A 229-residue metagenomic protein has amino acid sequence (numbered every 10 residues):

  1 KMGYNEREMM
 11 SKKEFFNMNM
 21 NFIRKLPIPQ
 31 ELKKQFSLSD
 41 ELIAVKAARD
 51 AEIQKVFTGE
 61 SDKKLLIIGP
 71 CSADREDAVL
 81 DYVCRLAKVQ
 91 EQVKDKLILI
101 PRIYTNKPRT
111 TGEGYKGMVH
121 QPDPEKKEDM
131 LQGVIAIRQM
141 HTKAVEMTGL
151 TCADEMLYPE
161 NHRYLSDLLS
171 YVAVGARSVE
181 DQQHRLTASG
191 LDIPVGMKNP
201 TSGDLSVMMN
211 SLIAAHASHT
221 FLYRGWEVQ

Functional and structural regions predicted by a protein language model:
K1-Y4: Short, positively charged and aromatic/hydrophobic N-terminal segments
E6-E8: Acidic, Ala/Val/Gly-enriched low-complexity intrinsically disordered segments
S11-F16, R24, V83, K96-Q229: Active-site-facing alpha/beta catalytic cores
F16-T58: N- or domain-start disorder-to-order transition segments that initiate the globular core
F57-E60, A87-K94, T142-M147: Acidic (Asp/Glu)-rich catalytic clusters
G69: Conserved, mostly hydrophobic/aromatic
E76-V83: Conserved strand-to-helix beginnings and helix N-cap segments that scaffold or border functional pockets
